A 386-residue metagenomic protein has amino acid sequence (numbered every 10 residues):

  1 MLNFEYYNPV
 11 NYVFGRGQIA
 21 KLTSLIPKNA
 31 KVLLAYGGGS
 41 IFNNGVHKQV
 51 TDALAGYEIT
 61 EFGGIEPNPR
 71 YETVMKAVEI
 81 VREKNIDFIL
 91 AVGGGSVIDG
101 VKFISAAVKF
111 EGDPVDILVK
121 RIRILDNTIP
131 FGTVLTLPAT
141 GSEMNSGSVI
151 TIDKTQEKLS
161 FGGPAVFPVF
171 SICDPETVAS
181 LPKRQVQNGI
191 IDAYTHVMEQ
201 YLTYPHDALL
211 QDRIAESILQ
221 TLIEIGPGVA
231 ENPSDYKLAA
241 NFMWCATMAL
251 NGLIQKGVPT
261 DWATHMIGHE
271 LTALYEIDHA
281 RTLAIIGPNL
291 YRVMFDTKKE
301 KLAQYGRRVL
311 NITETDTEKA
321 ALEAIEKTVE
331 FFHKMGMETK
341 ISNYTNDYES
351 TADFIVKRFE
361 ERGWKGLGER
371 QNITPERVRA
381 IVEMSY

Functional and structural regions predicted by a protein language model:
M1-F88, I341-S342: ATP/NTP phosphate-donor binding region
V10, R16-G17, G37-G38, I65 (+6 more regions): Fold-independent oxyanion-binding glycine-rich loops and adjacent beta-strand/coil segments at enzyme active sites
A20, F110-L210, Q304: A glycine/threonine-rich phosphate-anchoring loop and its flanking beta-alpha core in nucleotide/phosphate-binding
V78, V97-E111, M144-N145: Short Gly/Thr/Asp-enriched flexible loops that form oxyanion-binding sites at enzyme active sites
I86-K102, T136-S142, L274: Glycine/serine-rich anion-binding loops at beta->alpha junctions that coordinate negatively charged ligand groups
Q200, Y204-K327: Active-site segments that bind and position negatively charged phosphate/pyrophosphate groups
L302, V309-Y386: C-terminal charged capping/lid subdomain of soluble metabolic enzymes
